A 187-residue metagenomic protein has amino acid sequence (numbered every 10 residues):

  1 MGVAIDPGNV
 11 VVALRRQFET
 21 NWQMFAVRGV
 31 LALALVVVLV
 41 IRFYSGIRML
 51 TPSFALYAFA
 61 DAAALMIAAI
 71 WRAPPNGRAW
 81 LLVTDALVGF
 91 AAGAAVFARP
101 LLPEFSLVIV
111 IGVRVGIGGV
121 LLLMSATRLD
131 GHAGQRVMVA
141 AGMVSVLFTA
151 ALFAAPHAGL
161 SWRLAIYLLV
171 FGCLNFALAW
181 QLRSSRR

Functional and structural regions predicted by a protein language model:
M1-P74, R183-R187: N-terminal topogenic module of multi-pass integral membrane proteins
R28-L35, D85-G93, A141-V146: Core segments of transmembrane alpha-helices that mediate helix-helix packing or line hydrophobic substrate/ligand
S45-A60, P100-G116, L164-L168: Structural signature of hydrophobic alpha-helical transmembrane segments
I67-A68, R72-A73, L81-E104: Membrane-helix boundary elements
N76-V88, V110, A133-G142: Cytoplasmic-side transmembrane-helix entry/capping segments in multi-pass membrane proteins
A92-L101, V146-S161: Hydrophobic alpha-helical transmembrane segments in multi-pass integral membrane proteins
A92-M138: Membrane-proximal helix-loop-helix units in multi-pass membrane proteins
W162-A177: Small-residue-rich transmembrane alpha-helices that serve as helix-helix interface/gating elements in multipass
